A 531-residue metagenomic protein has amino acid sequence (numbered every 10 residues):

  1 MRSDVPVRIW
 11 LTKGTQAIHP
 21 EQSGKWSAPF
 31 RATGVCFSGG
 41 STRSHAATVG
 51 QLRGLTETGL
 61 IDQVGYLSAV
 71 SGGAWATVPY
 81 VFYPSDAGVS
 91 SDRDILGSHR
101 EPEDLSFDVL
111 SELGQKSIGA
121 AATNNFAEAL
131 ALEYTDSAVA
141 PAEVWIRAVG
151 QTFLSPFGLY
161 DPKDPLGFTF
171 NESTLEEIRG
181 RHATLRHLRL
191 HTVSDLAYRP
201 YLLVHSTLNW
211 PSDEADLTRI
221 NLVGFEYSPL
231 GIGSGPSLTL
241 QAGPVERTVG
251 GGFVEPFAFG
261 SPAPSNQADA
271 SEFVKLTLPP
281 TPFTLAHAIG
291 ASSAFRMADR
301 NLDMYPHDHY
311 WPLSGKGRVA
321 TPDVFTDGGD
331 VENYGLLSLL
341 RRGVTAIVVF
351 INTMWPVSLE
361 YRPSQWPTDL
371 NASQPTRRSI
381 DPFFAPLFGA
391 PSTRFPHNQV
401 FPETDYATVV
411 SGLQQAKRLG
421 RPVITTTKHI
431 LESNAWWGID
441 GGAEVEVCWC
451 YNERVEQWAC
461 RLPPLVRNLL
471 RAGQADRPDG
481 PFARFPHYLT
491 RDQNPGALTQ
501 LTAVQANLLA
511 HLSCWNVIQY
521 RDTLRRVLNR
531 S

Functional and structural regions predicted by a protein language model:
M1-S531: Catalytic domains of lipid- and phosphate-ester/thioester hydrolases
